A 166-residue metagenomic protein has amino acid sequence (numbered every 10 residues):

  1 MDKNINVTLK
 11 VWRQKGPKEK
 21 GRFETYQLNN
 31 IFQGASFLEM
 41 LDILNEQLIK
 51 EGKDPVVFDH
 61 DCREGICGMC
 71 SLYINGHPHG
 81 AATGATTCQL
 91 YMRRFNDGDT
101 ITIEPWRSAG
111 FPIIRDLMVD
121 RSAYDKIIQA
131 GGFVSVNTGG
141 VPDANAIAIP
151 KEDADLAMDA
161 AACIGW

Functional and structural regions predicted by a protein language model:
M1-G165: Signature of N-terminal electron-transfer/Fe-S-associated modules in redox systems
